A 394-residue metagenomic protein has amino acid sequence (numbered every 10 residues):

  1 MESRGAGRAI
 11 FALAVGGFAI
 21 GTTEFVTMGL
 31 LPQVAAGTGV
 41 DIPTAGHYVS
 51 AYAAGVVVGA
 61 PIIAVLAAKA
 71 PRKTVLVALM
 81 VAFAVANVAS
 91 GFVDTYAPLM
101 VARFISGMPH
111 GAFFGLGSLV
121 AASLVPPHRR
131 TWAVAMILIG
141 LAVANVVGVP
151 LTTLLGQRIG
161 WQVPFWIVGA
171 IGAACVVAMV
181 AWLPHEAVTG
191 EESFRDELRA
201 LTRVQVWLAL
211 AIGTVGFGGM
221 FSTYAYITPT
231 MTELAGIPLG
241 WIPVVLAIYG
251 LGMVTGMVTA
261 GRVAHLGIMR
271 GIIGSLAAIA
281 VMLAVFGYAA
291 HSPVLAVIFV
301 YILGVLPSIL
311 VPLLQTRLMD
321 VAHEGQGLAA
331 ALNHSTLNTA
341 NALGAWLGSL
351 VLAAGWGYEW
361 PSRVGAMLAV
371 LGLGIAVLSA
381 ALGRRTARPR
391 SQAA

Functional and structural regions predicted by a protein language model:
F11, A82, A86-A89, A97-S106 (+1 more regions): Paired small-residue
G39, P71, F92-P98, G236 (+1 more regions): Helix-breaking motifs and short loop linkers at transmembrane-helix boundaries and internal kinks in secondary membrane
V58-A97: Conserved MFS/SLC helix-loop-helix module at the cytosolic interface between two early adjacent transmembrane helices
A60-R72, G256-I268, L352-A353: Helix-to-loop junctions at the C-terminal end of transmembrane segments in multipass secondary transporters
A102-G140: Cytoplasmic helix-loop-helix junction between adjacent transmembrane helices in 12-TM secondary transporters
G169-T189, I375-S379: C-terminal membrane-cytosol helix-exit motif in multi-pass small-molecule transporters
R270-L314: C-terminal transmembrane helical hairpin of 12-TM major facilitator-type secondary transporters
V321-Y358, G365: A late C-terminal transmembrane helix in Major Facilitator Superfamily
